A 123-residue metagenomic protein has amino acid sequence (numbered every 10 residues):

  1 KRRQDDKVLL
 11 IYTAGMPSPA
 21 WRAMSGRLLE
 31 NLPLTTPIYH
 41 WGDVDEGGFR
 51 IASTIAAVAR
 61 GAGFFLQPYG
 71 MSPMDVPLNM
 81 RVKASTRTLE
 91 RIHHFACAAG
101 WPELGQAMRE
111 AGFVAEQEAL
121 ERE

Functional and structural regions predicted by a protein language model:
K1-R2, A20-S25, G48-A56, N79-M80: A short acidic (Asp/Glu
R2-L34, P68-P73: Acidic, glycine-rich catalytic loops of TOPRIM or P-loop NTPase phosphate-binding modules used across DNA replication
A14-A20, W41-A52, P73-M74: Acidic, metal-coordinating catalytic cores used for nucleic-acid/nucleotide bond scission and strand-transfer chemistry
L29-L32, V58-G61, T88: Short, low-complexity, polar/charged sequence segments that are solvent-exposed and flexible
P37-Y39: Short active-site oxyanion
I51-R60, M108-G112: Electropositive, surface-exposed helix/loop patches at the edges of structured domains that serve as adaptable
A56-D75: C-terminal, active-site-flanking charged/polar segments
Y69-E123: C-terminal or mid-to-C-terminal helical accessory/interaction module adjacent to the motor/catalytic core
